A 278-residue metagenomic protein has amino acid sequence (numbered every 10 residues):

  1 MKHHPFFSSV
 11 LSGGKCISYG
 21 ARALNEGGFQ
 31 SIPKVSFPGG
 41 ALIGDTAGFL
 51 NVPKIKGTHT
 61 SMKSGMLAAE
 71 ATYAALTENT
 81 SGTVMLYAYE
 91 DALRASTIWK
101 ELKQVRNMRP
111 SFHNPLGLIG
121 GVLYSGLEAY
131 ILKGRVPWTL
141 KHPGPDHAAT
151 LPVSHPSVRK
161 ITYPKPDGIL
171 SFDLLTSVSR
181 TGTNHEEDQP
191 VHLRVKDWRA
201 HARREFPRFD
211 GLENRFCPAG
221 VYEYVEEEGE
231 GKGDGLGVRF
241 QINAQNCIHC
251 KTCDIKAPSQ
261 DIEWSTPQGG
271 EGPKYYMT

Functional and structural regions predicted by a protein language model:
M1-A21, A41: Flavin-binding catalytic cores
C16, G48-K54, M66-L118, G231-L236 (+3 more regions): Active-site-proximal substrate-binding core of FAD-dependent oxidoreductases
G20-K34, P38, S111-L123, G272: Extended, non-globular alpha-helical segments
A21-V52, T176-H192, A200-F216, E223: FAD-binding beta-loop-beta segment adjacent to the flavin cofactor pocket
S36, L42-F49, T58-T72, M85 (+3 more regions): Extended, hydrophobic alpha-helical segments in both membrane/secreted and soluble proteins
Y73-D173, N184: C-terminal helical "tail/cap" subdomain of flavin- and related membrane-associated enzymes
H192-A202, E230-R239: Short Cys/His-rich Zn2+-coordinating modules
P207-P273: Iron-sulfur cluster-binding cysteine motifs and their immediate structural context in ferredoxin-like electron-transfer
